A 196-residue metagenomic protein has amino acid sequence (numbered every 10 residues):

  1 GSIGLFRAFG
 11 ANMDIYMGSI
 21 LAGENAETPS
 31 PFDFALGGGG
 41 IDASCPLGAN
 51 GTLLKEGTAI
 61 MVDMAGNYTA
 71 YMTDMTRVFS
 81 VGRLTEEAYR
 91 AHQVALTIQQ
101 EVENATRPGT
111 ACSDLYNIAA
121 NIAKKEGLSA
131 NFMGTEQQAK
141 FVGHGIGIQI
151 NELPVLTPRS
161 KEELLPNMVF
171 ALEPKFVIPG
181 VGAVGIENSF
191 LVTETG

Functional and structural regions predicted by a protein language model:
G1-G196: Active-site neighborhoods and metal-handling regions in enzymes and metal-associated proteins
